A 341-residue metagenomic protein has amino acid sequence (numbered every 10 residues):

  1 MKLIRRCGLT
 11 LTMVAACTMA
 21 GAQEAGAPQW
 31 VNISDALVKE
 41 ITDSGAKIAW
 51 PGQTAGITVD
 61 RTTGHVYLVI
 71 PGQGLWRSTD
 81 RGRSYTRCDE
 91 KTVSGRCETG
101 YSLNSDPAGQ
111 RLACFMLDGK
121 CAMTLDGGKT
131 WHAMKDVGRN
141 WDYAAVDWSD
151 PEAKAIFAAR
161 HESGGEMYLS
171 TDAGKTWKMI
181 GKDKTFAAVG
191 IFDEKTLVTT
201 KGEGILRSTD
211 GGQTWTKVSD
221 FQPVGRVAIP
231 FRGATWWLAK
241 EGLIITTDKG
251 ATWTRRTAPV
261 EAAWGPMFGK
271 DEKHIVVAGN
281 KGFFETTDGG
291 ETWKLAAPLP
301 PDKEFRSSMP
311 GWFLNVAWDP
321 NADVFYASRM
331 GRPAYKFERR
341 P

Functional and structural regions predicted by a protein language model:
M1-L9: Bacterial N-terminal signal peptides that target proteins for export
Q23-G52, D80-R96, D126-R139, D172-D183 (+3 more regions): Trp- and S/T/G-rich repeat-edge/linker motifs of beta-rich repeat architectures
K39-Q73: Beta-strand-rich domains and repeat architectures in extracellular enzymes and scaffolds, especially beta-propellers
Q53-G56, R96-N104, R139-W148, K184-F192 (+3 more regions): Repeated scaffold domains used in trafficking and secretory/extracellular systems, primarily beta-propellers
T62-G64, A108-Q110, A153-K154, E194-K195 (+3 more regions): Short coil/turn segments that connect the beta-strands within blades of beta-propeller domains
G72-L75, D118-C121, S163-E166, E203-I205 (+3 more regions): Loop/turn residues immediately N-terminal
S78-T79, D106, T124-L125, S170-T171 (+6 more regions): Conserved Ser/Thr-centered positions that define the repeating blades of beta-propeller domains
S307-P341: Blade-level signature of beta-propeller repeat domains, shared across WD40, Kelch, NHL, RCC1 and BNR/Asp-box propellers
